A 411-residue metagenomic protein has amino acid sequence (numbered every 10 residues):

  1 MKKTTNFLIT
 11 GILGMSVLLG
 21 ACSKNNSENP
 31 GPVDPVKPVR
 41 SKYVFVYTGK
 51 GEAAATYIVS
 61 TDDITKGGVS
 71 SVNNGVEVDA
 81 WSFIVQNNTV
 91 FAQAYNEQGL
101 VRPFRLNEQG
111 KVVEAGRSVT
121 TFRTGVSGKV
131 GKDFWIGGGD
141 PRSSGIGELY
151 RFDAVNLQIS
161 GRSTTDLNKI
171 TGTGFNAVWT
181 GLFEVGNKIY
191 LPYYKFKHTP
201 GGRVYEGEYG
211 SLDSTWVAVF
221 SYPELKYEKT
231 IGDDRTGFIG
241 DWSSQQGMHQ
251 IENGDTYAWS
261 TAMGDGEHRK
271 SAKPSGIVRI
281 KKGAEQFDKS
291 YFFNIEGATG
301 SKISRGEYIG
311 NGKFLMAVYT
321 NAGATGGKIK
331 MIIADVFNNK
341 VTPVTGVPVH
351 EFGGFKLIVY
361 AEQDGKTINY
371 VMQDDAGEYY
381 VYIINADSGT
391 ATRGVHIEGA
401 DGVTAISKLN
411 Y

Functional and structural regions predicted by a protein language model:
M1-V44: Bacterial Sec-dependent N-terminal signal peptides
P38-F45, N88-F91, D133-W135, N187-L191 (+3 more regions): Entry beta-strands of beta-propeller and related beta-repeat scaffolds
A55-I159: Post-signal peptide N-terminal segment of secreted/secretory-pathway proteins
V59-T61, R105, I146-L157, V204-L225 (+3 more regions): Beta-propeller blade signature
K66-V78, K111-T121, Q158-G174, K226-R235 (+3 more regions): Beta-propeller fold detector
G75-N87, S118-K132, I170-L182, F238-M248 (+3 more regions): Repeated scaffold domains used in trafficking and secretory/extracellular systems, primarily beta-propellers
G137-I146, Y190-S214, Y257-P274, A317-G327 (+1 more regions): Short, conserved, GDST-rich strand-edge loop motifs in beta-rich repeat architectures
D288-G377: Intrinsically disordered, low-complexity segments enriched in Gly and acidic/Ser/Thr residues that form flexible
